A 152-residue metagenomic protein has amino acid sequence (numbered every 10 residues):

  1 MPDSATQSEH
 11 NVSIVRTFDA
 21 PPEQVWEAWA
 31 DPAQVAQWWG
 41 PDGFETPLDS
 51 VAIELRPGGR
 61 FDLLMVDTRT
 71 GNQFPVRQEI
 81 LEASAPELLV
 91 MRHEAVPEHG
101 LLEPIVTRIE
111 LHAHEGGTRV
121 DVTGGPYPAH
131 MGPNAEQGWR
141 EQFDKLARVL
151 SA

Functional and structural regions predicted by a protein language model:
M1-T46: Hydrophobic ligand-binding cavity/cleft-lining segments
E9-V15, P22-Q24, L48, R60 (+4 more regions): Intrinsic-disorder/low-complexity, polar/charged segments enriched in Ser/Thr/Lys/Arg/Asp/Glu/Gln
E23, A33-Q34, A85-L88, D144 (+1 more regions): Generic structural signal for secondary-structure transition and capping sites
V25, V35, F61, I80 (+4 more regions): Hydrophobic pocket/interface hotspot
Q37, V51-R56, D62-H114, G125: Hydrophobic-ligand binding "helix-grip"
P126-A152: A conserved amphipathic terminal alpha-helix motif
